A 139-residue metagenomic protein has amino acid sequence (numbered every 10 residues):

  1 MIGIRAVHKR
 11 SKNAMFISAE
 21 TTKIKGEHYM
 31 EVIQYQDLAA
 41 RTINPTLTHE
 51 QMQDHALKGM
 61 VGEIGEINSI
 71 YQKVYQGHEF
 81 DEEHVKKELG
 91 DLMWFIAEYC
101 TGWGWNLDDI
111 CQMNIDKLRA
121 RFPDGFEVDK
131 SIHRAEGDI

Functional and structural regions predicted by a protein language model:
I4-H8, A14-I139: Flexible "arm" and connector segments at domain edges
